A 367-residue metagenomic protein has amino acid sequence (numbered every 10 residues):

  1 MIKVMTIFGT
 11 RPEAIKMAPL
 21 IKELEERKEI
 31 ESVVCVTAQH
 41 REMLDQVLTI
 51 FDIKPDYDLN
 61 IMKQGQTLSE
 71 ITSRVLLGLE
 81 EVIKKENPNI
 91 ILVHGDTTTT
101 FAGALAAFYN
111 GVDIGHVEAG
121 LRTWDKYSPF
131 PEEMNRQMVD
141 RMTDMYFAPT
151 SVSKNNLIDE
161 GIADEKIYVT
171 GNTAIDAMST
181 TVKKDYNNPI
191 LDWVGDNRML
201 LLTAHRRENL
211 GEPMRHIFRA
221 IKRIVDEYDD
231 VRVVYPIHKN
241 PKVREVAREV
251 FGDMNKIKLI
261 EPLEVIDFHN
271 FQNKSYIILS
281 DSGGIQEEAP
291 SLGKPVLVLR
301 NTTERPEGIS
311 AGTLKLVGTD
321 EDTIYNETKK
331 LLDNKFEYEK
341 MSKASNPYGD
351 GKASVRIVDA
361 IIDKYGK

Functional and structural regions predicted by a protein language model:
M1-Y235, K242-K367: Nucleotide-activated sugar donor-binding and catalytic core shared by glycosyltransferases and related lipid-linked
